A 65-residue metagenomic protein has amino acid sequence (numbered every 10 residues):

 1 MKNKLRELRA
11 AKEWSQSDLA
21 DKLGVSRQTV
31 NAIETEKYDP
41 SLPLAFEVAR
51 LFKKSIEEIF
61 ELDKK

Functional and structural regions predicted by a protein language model:
N3-K22: Short basic helix-loop element that most often maps to the first helix and adjoining turn of HTH DNA-binding modules
A10, Y38-D39: Short amphipathic helical patch at the helix-1/turn junction of helix-turn-helix
A11, R50, F60-K65: Short, charged recognition helix plus adjacent turn of helix-turn-helix-like nucleic-acid-binding domains
D18, T29, E58: Residues in the helix-turn-helix
V25-Y38: Recognition helix of helix-turn-helix/homeodomain-like DNA-binding domains that insert into the DNA major groove
P43-E58: DNA major-groove recognition helix of helix-turn-helix/homeodomain DNA-binding modules
